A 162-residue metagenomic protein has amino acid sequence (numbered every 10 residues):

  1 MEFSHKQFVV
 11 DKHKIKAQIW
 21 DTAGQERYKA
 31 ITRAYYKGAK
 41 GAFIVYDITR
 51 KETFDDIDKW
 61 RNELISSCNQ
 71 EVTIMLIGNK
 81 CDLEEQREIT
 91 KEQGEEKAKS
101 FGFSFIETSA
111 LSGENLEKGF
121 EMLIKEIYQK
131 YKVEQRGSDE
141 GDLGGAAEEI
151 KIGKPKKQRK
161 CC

Functional and structural regions predicted by a protein language model:
M1-I31, K37: Switch I (G2) and immediately adjacent beta-strands of P-loop GTPase domains
V10-K14, S66, Q70-C162: Conserved P-loop small GTPase signature centered on TRAFAC-class small GTPases
I19-W20, F43-D47, L76-N79, T108: Conserved beta-strand segments of the P-loop GTPase G domain that flank and frequently precede/overlap
T22-Q25, R50-K51, G113: The beta1-alpha1 cofactor-binding region of Rossmann-like NAD(H)/NADP(H)-dependent oxidoreductases
I31-T32, G94: Acidic, amphipathic alpha-helical patches
A39-D58, C68-V72, C81-E88: Conserved Switch II/interswitch segment of TRAFAC-class P-loop GTPases
